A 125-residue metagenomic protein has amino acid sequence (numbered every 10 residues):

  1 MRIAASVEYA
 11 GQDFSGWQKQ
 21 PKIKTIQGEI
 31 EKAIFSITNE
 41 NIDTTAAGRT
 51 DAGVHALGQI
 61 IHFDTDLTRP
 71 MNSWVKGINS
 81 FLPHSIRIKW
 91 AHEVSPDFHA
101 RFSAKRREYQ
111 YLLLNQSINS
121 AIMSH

Functional and structural regions predicted by a protein language model:
M1-H125: Structured-RNA-binding interfaces characteristic of tRNA pseudouridine synthases
